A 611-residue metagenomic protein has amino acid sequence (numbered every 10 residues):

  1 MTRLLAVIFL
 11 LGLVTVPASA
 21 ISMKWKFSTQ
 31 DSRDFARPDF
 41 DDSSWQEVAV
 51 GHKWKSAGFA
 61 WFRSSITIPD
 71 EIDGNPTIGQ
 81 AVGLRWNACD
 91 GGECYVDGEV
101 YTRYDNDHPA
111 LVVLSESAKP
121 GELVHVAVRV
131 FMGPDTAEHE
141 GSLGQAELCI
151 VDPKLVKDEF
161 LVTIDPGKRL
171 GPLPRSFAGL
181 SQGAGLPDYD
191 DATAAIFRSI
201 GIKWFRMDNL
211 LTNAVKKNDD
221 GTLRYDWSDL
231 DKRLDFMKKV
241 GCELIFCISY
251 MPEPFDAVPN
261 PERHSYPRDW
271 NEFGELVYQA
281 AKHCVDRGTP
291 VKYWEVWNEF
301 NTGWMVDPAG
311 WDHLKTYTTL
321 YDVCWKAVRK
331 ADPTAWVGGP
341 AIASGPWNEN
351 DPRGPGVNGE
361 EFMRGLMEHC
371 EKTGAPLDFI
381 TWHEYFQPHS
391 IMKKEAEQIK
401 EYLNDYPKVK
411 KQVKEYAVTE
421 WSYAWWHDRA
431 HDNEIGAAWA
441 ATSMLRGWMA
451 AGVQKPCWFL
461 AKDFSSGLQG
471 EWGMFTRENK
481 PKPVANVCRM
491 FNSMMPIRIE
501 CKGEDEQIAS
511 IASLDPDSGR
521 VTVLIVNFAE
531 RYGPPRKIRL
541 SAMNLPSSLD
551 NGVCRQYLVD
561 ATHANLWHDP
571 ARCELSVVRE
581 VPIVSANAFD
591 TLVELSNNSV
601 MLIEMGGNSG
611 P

Functional and structural regions predicted by a protein language model:
I21-R37, V48-H52, A118-L161: An acidic-aromatic loop/edge-strand motif
A36, W45, I66, I72-G98 (+1 more regions): Aromatic-lined ligand-binding clefts that engage carbohydrates, nucleic acids, or primary amines
F62, D505-G552, Q556-H563, N598-G606: Carbohydrate-binding surface patches
V156-F197, G201-K203, D208: Boundary/entry segment of secreted carbohydrate-active catalytic domains
I200-H389: Substrate-binding cleft and catalytic face of glycoside hydrolase catalytic domains, especially the flexible beta-alpha
V285, L540, L545-L595: Acidic, Ser/Thr/Pro-rich beta/coil linker or hinge segments at domain junctions
D378-A430, S443, V453-Q454: Glycoside hydrolase catalytic-domain groove-lining segments
E420-R520, L524-F528: Aromatic/acidic polysaccharide-binding cleft in carbohydrate-active enzymes
